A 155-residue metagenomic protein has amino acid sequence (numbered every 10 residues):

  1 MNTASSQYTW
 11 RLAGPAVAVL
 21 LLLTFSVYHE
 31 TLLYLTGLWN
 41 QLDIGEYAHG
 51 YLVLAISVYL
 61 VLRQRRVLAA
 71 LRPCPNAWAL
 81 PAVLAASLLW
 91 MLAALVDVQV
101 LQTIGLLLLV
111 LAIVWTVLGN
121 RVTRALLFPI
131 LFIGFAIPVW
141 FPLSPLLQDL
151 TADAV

Functional and structural regions predicted by a protein language model:
M1-V155: Hydrophobic N-terminal alpha-helices or hydrophobic patches in metabolic proteins across all domains of life
